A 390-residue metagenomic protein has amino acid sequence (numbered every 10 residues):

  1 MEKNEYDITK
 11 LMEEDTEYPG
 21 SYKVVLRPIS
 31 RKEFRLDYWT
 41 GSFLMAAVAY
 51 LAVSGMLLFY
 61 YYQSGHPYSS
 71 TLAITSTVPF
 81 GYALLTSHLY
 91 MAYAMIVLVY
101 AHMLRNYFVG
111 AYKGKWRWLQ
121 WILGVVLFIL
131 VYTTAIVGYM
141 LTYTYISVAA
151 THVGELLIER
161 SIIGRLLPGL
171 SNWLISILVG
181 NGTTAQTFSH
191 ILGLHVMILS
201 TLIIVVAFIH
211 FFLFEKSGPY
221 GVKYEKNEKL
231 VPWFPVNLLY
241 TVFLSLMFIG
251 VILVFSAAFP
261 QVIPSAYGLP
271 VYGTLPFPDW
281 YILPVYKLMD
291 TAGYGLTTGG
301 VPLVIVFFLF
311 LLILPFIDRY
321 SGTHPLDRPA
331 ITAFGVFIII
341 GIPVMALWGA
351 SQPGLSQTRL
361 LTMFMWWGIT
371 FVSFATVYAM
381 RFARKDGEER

Functional and structural regions predicted by a protein language model:
M1-K287, T298-R390: Membrane-embedded alpha-helical bundles that constitute the cytochrome b-like, heme-associated redox core of multi-pass
